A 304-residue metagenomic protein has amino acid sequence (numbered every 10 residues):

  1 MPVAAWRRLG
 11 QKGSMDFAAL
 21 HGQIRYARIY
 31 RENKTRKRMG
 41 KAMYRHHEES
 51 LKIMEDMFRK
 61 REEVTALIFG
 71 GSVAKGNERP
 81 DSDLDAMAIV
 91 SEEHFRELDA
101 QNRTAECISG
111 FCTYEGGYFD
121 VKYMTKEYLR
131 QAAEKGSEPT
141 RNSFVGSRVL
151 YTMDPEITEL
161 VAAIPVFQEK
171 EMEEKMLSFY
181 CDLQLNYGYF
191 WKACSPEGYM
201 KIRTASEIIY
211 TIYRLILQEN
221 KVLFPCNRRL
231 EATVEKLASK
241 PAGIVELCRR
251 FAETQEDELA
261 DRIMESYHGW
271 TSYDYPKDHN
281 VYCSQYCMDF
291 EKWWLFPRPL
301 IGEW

Functional and structural regions predicted by a protein language model:
G10-G13, G22, G40: Residue-identity detector for glycine
D16, Y30-N33: Intrinsic-disorder-associated, low-complexity terminal segments enriched in Asp/Asn/His/Tyr and depleted of Lys/Arg
M39-T65, G70-D81, M87-S137: Metal-dependent nucleotidyltransferase catalytic core
G40-M43, E106-E197, P297-E303: Conserved NTP/Mg2+-binding pocket subregion across the NTase superfamily
F167-W304: Conserved nucleotidyltransferase catalytic core and NTase-mimicking acidic/glycine-rich helix/loop elements in nucleic
